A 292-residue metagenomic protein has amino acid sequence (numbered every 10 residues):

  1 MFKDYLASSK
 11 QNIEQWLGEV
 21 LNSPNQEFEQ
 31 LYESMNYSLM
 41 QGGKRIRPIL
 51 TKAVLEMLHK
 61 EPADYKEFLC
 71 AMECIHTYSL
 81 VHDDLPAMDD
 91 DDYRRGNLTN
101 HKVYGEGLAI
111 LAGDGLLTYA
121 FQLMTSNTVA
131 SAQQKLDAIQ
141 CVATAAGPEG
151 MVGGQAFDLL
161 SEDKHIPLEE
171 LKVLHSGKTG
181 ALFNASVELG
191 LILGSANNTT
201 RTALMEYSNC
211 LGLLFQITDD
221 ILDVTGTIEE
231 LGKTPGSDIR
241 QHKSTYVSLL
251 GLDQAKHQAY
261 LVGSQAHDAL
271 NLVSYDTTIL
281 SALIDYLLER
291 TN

Functional and structural regions predicted by a protein language model:
M1-L21: N-terminal amphipathic/basic leader segments beginning at the initiator methionine
N12, L21, N25-L270, Y275-L288: Mg2+-dependent prenyl diphosphate-binding active-site environment of isoprenoid biosynthetic enzymes
T291-N292: Short cytosolic juxtamembrane segments of multi-pass membrane proteins
